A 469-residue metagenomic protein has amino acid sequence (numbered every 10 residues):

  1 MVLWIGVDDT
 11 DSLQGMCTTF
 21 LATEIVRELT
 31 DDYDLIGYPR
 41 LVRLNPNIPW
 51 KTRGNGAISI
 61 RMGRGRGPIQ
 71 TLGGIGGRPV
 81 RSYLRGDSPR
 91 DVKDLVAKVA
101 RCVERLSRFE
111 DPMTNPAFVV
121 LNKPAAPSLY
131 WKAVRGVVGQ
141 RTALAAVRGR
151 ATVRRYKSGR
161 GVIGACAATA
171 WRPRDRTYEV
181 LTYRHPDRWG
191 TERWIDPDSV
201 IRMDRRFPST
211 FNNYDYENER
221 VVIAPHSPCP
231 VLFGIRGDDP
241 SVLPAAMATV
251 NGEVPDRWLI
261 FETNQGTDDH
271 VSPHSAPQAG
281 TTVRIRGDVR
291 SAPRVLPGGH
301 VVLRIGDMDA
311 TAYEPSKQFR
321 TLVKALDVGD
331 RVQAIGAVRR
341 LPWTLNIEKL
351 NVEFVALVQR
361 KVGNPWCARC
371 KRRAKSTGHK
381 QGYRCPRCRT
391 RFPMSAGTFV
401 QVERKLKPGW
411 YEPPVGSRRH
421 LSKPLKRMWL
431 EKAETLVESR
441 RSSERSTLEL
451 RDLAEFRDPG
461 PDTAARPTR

Functional and structural regions predicted by a protein language model:
I69-A276: Long, hydrophobic alpha/beta structural blocks
S241-G299, L322, N351-K361: OB-fold nucleic-acid-binding modules
R284-R290, V328-W343: Flexible glycine-rich surface loops and low-complexity tracts that mediate binding to linear polymers
S291-S316: OB-fold (S1/OB) nucleic-acid-binding surfaces
K317-Q333: Short nucleic-acid-contacting surface segments enriched for D/E, G, S/T with interspersed K/R
A337-W366: OB-fold/S1-family single-stranded nucleic acid-binding modules
C367-C370, C385-C388: Short cysteine-rich clusters marking metal-coordination/redox-active sites
T398-R469: Long, charge-rich boundary regions
